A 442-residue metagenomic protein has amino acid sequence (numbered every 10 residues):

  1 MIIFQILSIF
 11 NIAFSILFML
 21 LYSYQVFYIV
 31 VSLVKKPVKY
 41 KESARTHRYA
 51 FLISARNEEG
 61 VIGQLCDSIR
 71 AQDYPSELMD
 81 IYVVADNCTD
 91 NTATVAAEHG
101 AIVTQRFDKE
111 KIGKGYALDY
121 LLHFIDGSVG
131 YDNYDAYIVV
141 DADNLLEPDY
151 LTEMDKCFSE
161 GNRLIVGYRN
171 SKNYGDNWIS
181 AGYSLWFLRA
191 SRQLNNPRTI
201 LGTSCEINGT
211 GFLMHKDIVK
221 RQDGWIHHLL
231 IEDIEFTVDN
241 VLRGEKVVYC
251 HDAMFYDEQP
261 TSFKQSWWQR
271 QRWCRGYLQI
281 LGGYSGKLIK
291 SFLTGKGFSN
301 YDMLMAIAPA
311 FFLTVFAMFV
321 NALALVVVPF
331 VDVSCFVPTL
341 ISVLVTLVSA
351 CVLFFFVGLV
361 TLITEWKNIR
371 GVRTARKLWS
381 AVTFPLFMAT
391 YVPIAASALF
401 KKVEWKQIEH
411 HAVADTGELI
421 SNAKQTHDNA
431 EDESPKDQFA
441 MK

Functional and structural regions predicted by a protein language model:
M1-D67: N-proximal low-complexity "stem/linker" segments adjacent to membrane-targeting elements
F27-T46, G286-S299, M303, V327-K442: Juxtamembrane C-terminal module of membrane proteins
H47-A50, D80, E235: Cell-envelope/extracellular polymer assembly enzymes that use nucleotide-activated donors
G63, D90-A97, Q105, D149: Acidic helix N-cap motif at the loop->helix transition within catalytic regions of sugar-transfer enzymes
D67-L78: Short, acidic, metal-binding catalytic loop of nucleotide-sugar glycosyltransferases
A85-A93, D108-E110, L145: A conserved acidic beta->alpha catalytic loop
N91, N133, V140-C157: Acidic donor-binding/catalytic loop of UDP-sugar-dependent glycosyltransferases, especially processive GT2
F107-G130, D149-L230, Q271, L278 (+1 more regions): Long helical/loop segments within the catalytic core of UDP-sugar-dependent glycosyltransferases, especially the large
